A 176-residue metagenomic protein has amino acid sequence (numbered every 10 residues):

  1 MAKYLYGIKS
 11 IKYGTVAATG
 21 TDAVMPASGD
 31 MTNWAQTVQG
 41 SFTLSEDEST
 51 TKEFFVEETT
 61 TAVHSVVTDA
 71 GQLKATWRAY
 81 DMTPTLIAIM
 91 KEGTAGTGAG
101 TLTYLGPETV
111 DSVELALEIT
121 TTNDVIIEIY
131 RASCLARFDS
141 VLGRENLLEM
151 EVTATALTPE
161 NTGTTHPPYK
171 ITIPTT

Functional and structural regions predicted by a protein language model:
M1-I87, S133-E149: Solvent-exposed edge beta-strands and adjacent loop segments that serve as assembly or binding interfaces
K3-T15, E114-E118, I126-Y130, K170: Ordered hydrophobic segments in well-structured contexts
E46, T121, A156-T158: Residues on the solvent-exposed faces and adjacent turns of beta-rich solenoids used to engage binding targets
K74-R78, A116-E118, E151-T155: Beta-strand secondary-structure signal
Y80-G106: Charged, amphipathic alpha-helical segments
L102-S140: Acidic-leaning, charged glycine-interspersed low-complexity segments
V125-T176: Mixed-charge, glycine-accented linear interaction segment located at domain edges/termini
